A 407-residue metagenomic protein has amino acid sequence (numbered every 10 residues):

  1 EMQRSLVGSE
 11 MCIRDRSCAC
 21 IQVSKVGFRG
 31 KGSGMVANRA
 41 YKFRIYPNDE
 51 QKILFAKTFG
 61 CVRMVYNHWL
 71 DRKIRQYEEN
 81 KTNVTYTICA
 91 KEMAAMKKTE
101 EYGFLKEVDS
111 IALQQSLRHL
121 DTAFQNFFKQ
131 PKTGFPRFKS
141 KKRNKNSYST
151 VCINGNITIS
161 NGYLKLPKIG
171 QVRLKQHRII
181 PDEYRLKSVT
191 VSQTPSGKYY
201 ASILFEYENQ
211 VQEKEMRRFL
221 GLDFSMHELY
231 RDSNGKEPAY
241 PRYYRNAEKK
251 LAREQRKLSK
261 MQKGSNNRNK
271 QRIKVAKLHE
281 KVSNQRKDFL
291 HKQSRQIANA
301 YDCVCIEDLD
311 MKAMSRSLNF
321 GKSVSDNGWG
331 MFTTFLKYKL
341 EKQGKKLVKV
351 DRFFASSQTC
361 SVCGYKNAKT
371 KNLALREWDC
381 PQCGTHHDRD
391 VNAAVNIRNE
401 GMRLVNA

Functional and structural regions predicted by a protein language model:
E1-D15: Single conserved hydrophobic/aromatic residue that forms the stacking wall/gate of nucleotide- or nucleobase-binding
R14-A407: Nucleic-acid substrate recognition interfaces
